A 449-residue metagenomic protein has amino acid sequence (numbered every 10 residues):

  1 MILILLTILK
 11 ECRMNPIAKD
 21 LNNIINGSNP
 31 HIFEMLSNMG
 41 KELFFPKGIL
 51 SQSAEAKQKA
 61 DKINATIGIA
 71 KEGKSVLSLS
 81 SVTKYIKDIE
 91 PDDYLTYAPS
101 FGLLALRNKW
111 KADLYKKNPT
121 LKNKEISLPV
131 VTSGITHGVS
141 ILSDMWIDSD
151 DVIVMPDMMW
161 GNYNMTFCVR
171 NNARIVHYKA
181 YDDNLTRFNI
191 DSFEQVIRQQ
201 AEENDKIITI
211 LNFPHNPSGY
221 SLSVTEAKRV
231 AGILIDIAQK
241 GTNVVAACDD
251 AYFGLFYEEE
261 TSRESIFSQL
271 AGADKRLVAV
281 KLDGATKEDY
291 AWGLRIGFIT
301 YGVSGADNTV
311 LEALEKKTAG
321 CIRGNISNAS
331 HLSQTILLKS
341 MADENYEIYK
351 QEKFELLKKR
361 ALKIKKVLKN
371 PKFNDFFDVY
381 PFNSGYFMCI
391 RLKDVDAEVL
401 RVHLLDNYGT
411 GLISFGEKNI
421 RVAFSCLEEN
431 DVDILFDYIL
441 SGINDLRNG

Functional and structural regions predicted by a protein language model:
L5-L9, R13-N15, L104, A112 (+5 more regions): PLP-dependent enzyme catalytic core of the Aspartate aminotransferase-like
N15-D20, N26, N38-S133, G449: N-terminal small-domain helix-loop-helix segment of the aminotransferase-like
I17-G27, A271-E355, V402: Conserved core segment of the aminotransferase class I/II
I63-A65, V154, V176, A247 (+2 more regions): Hydrophobic/aromatic beta-strand patches that form the interior of the parallel beta-sheet core in alpha/beta enzyme
A65-A70, H177-A180, T209-H215, A246-Y252 (+3 more regions): Short loop/turn segments at strand-loop or loop-helix junctions that form parts of catalytic or ligand-binding pockets
G68-E72, T136, W160-G161, P214-P217 (+8 more regions): Short, solvent-exposed loop/turn segments at secondary-structure junctions
E90-T242, A246, F253-A273, N430 (+1 more regions): Conserved core of the PLP fold type I
H331, L338, Q351-K365, F376-R391 (+1 more regions): Conserved glycine-rich beta-strand-loop-beta hairpin in the small C-terminal domain of fold type I
